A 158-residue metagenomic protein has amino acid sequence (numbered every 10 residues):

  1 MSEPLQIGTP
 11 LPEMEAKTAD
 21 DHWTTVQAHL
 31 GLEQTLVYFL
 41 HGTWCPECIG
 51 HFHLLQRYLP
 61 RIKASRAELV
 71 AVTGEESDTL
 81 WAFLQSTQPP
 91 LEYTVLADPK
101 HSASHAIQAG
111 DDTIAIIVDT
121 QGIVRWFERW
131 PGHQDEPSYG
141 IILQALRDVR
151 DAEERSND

Functional and structural regions predicted by a protein language model:
M1-D158: Chalcogenol-based redox active-site neighborhoods
